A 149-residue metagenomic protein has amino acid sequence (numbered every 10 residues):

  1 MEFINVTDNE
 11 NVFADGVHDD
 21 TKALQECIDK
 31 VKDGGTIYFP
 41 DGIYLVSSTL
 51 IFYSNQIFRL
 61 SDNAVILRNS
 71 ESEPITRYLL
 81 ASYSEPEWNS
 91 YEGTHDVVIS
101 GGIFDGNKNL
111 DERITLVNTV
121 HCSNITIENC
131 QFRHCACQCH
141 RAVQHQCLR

Functional and structural regions predicted by a protein language model:
M1-R149: Extracellular/periplasmic carbohydrate-active domains that bind, remodel, or depolymerize complex polysaccharides
